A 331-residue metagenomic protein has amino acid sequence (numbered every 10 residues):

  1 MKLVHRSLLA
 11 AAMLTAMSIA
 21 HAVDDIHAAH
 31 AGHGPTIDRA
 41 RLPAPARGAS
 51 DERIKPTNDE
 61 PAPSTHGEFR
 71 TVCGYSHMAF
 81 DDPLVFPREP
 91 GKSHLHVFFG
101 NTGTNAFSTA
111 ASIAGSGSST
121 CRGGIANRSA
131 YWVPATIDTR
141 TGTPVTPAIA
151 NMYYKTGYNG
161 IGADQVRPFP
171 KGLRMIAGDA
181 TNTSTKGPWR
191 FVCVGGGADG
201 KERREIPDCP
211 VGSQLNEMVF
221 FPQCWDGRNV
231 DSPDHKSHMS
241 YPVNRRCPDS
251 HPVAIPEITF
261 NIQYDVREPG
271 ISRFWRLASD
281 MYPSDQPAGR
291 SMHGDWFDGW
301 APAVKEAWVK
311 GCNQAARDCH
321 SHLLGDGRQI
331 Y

Functional and structural regions predicted by a protein language model:
M1-L9: Bacterial N-terminal signal peptides that target proteins for export
R6-S7, A22, A28-A31: Positively charged, low-complexity intrinsically disordered regions
M17-A20: N-terminal signal peptide c-region/cleavage motif recognized by signal peptidases
I26-S93, V97-V219, D226-Y331: Primary mode marks residue(s) on the alpha4-beta5-alpha5 output face of response regulator receiver
